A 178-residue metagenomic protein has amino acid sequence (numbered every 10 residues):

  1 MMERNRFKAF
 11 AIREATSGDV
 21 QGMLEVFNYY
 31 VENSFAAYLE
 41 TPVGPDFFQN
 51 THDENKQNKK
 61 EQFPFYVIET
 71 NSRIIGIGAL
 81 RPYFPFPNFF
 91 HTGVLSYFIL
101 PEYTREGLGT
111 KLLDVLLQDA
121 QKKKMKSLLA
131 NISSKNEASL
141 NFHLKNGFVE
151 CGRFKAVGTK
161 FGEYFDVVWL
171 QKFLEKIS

Functional and structural regions predicted by a protein language model:
A11-M23: A short beta-loop-alpha structural element at the N-terminal edge of CoA-dependent acyl/N-acetyltransferase catalytic
E14, P42-E102, L113-D114, F173-E175: Acetyl-CoA-dependent GNAT
L24, N28-D53: Conserved GNAT-fold acetyl-CoA-binding loop/helix
A79-P82, L129-I132, L144, V149-D166: Conserved catalytic-core motifs of GNAT/GCN5-like acyltransferases
G93, A156-S178: C-terminal "cap" of GNAT-fold acetyltransferases
T104, A130-L140: Conserved beta-strand-loop-alpha-helix junction that forms the acyl-donor binding cleft
R105-D119, N141-K145: Conserved acetyl-CoA-binding loop-helix of GNAT-fold acetyltransferases
A120-I132: Conserved GNAT acetyl-CoA-binding A-motif
